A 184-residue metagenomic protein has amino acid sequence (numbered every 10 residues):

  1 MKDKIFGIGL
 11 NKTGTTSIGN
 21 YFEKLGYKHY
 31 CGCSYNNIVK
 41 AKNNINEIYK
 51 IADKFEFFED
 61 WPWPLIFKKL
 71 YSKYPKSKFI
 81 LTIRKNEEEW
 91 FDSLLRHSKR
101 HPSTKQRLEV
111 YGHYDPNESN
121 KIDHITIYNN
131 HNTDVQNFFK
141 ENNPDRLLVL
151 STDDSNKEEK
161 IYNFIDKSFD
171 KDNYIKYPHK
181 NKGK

Functional and structural regions predicted by a protein language model:
M1-K54, N181-K184: PAPS-dependent sulfotransferase catalytic core
G9-K12, P62, D154: Short, flexible loop/turn elements at secondary-structure junctions
E23, Y27, K68-T126, N156-S168: PAPS-dependent sulfotransferase catalytic domain
H29, F57, F79, L147-V149: Conserved beta-strand scaffold positions in the cores of enzyme catalytic domains, especially in NTP/NDP-utilizing
C33-N43, I83-E87, T133, N137-K184: The conserved 3'-phosphoadenosine-5'-phosphosulfate
N43-A52, L65, P102-K157: PAPS-dependent sulfotransferase catalytic domain
I45-S77: Conserved nucleotide-sensing/catalytic segment adjacent to the nucleotide-binding pocket in NTP-handling enzymes
